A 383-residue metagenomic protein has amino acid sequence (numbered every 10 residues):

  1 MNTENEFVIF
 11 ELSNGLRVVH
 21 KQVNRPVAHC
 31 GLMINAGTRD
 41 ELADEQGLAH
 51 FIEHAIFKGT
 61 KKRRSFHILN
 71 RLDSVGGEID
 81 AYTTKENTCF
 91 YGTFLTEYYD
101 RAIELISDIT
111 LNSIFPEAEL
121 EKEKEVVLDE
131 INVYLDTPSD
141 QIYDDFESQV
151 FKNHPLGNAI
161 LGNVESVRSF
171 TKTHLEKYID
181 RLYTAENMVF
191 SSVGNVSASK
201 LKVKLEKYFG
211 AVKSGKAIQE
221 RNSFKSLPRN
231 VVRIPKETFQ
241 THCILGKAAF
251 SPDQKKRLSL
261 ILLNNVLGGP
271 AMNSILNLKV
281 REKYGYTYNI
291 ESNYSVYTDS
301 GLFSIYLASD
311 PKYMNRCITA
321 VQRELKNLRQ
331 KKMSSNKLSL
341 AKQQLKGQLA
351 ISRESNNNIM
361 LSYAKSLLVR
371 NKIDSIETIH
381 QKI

Functional and structural regions predicted by a protein language model:
M1-V27: N- or domain-start disorder-to-order transition segments that initiate the globular core
E11, V18, S65-F224, R233 (+7 more regions): Charge-rich, well-structured scaffold segments of protease-associated domains
G15, Q22-L72, F146, Y183 (+3 more regions): Active/ligand-binding-proximal structured segments within catalytic/core domains that scaffold catalytic residues
R229-N230: Flexible, small-/acidic-enriched active-site or ligand-binding loops
